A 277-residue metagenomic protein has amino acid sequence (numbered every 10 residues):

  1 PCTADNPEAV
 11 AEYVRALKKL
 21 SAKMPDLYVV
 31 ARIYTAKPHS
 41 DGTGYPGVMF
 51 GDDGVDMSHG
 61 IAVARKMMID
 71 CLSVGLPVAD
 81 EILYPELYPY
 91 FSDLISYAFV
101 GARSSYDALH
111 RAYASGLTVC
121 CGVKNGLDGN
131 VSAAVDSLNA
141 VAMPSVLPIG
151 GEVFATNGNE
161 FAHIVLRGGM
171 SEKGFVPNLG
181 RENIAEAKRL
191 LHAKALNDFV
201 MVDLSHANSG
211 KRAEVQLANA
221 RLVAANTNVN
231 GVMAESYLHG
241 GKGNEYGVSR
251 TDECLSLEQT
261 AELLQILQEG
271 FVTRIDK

Functional and structural regions predicted by a protein language model:
C2-P7: Short, glycine-rich nucleotide/cofactor-binding loops
E8-V14: Alpha-helical metal-binding/catalytic segments enriched in His/Glu/Asp
V14-L20, M24-E186, H206-A207, K211-G231 (+3 more regions): Active-site-facing alpha/beta catalytic cores
V74, V78, L196-M201: Short beta-strand/loop segments at the ligand-binding rim of alpha/beta enzyme cores
A187-A193: Redox- and metal-dependent alpha/beta enzyme cores, enriched for Fe-S-associated oxidoreductases and cofactor-handling
A193-N197, S209: Extended serine/threonine-enriched, polar tracts that run as long, contiguous segments within proteins
V202, S256: Conserved, mostly hydrophobic/aromatic
L257-G270, R274: PLP-dependent enzyme catalytic core of the Aspartate aminotransferase-like
